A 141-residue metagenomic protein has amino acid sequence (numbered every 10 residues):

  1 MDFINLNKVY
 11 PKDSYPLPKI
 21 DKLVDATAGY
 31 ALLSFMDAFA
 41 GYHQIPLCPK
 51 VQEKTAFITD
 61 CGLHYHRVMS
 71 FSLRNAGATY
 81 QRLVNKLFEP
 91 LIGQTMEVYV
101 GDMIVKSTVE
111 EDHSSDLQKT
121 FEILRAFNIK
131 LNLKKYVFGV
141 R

Functional and structural regions predicted by a protein language model:
M1-R141: Retroelement reverse transcriptase polymerase core
